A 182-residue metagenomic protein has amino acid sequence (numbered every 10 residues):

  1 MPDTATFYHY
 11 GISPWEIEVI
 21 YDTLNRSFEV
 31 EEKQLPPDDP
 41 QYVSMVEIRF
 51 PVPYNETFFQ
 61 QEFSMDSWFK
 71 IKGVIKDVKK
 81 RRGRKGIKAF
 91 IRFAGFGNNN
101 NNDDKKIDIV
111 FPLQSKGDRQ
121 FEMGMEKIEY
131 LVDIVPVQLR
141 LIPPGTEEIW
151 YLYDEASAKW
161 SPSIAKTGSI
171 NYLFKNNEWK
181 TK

Functional and structural regions predicted by a protein language model:
M1-V46, K72-K182: Short amphipathic alpha-helical segments that predominantly mediate membrane engagement
E47-E56: Short, glycine/alanine-rich hydrophobic alpha-helices that insert into or span membranes
N55-K70: Short hydrophobic alpha-helical membrane-entry/anchor segments
